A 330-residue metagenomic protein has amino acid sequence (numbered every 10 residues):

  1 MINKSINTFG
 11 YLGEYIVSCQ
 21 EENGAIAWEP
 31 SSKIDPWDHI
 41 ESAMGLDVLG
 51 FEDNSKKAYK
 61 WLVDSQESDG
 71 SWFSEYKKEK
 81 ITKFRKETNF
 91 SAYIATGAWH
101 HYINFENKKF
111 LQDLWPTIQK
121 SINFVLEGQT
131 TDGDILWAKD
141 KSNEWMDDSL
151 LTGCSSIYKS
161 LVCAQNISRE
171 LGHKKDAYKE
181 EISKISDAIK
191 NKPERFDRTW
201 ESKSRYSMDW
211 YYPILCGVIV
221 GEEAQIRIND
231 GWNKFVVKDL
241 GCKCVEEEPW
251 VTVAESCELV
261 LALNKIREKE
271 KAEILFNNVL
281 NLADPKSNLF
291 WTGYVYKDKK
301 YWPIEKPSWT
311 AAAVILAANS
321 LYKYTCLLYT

Functional and structural regions predicted by a protein language model:
M1-I2, I40-E52, Y93-F110, S155-H173 (+3 more regions): Well-ordered alpha-helical scaffold segments within catalytic/enzyme domains
M1-W37, V48-W72, V125-D132, K184 (+3 more regions): Low-complexity, Ser/Thr/Pro/Gly-enriched N-terminal "stalk/linker" regions
K4, S32-D35, D113-S160, S168-A254: Extended ligand-binding clefts on enzyme/binding-domain cores
I16-C19, L62, D69, H101 (+11 more regions): Alpha-helical solenoid scaffolds that mediate protein-protein interactions, centered on TPR/SEL1-like repeats but also
G50-I122, L126, N277-K306: Helix-terminus loop motifs that line ligand-binding clefts
T252-Y296: C-terminal hydrophobic structural anchor segments that stabilize assembly/packing rather than catalytic chemistry
W302-L316: Alpha-helical linker/edge segments of TPR/alpha-solenoid repeat scaffolds and analogous pre-/post-domain helices
Y329-T330: Conserved small/polar residues in nucleotide/adenosyl-binding loops
